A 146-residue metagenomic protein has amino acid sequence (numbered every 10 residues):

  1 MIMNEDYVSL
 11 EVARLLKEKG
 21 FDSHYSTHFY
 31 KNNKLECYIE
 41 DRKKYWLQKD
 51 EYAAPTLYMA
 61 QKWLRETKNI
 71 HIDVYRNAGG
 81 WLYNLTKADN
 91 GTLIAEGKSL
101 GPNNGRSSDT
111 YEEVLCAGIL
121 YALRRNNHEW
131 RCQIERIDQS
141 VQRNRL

Functional and structural regions predicted by a protein language model:
M1-L146: Glycine-rich anion-binding surface patch
